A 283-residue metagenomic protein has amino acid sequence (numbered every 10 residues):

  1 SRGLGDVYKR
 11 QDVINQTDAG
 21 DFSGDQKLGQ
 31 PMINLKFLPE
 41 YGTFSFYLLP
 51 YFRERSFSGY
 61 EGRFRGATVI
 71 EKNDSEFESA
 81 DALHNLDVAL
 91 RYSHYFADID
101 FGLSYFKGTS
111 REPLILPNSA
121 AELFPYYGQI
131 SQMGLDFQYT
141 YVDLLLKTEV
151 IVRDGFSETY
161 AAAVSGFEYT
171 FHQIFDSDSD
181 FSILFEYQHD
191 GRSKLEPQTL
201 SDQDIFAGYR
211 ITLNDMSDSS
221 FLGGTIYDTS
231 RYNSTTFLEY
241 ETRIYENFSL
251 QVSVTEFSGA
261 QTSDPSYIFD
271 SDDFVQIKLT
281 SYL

Functional and structural regions predicted by a protein language model:
G3-Y8: Short, small-residue-biased leader/transition segments that mark boundaries at the very start of proteins
K27-P31, H84-V88, Q129-M133, T140 (+5 more regions): Residues that define the transmembrane beta-barrel architecture of outer-membrane proteins
L35, F167, F269-L283: Outer-membrane beta-barrel "beta-signal"
L35, F46, F101-Y105, F137 (+7 more regions): Membrane-embedded beta-strand positions of outer-membrane beta-barrel proteins
K36-P39, L48, S93-F96, Y139-Y141 (+8 more regions): Residue-level signature of outer-membrane beta-barrel architecture
Y41, Y95-D98, H172-F181, N214-S220 (+1 more regions): Short loop/turn motifs that connect adjacent beta-strands in outer-membrane beta-barrel proteins
R63-T159: Surface-exposed beta-loop-beta
L145-D154, I183-D190, S217-T229, L250-F257: Transmembrane beta-strand segments that form the barrel wall of outer-membrane beta-barrel proteins
